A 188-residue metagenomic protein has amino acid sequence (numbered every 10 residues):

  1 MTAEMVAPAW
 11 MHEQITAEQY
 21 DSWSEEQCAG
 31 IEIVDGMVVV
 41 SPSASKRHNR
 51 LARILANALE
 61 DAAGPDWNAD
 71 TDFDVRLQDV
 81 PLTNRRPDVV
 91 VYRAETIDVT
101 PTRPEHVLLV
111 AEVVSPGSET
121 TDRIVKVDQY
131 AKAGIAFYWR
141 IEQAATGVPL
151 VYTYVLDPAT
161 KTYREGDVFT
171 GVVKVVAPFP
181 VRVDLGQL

Functional and structural regions predicted by a protein language model:
M1-L188: Gly/Pro/Ser/Thr-rich low-complexity, intrinsically disordered segments predominantly at protein N-termini
